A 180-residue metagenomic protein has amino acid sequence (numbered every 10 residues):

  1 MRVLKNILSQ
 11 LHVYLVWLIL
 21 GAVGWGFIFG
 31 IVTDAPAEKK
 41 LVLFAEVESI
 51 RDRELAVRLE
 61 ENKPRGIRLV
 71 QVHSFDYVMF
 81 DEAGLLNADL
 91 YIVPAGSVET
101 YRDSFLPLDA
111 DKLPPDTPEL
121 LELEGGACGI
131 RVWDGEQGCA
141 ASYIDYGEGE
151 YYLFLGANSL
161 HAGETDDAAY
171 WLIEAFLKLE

Functional and structural regions predicted by a protein language model:
M1-A88, I92: Conserved N-terminal structural module of periplasmic/extracytoplasmic solute-binding proteins
D34, A157-G163, L177-K178: Short, surface-exposed patches at the edges or C-terminal ends of soluble domains, predominantly
E38, D103, E148-E150: Sequence-level motif detector for i,i+2 pairs with an aromatic at +2
E48-I50, G96-T100, S159-L160: Solvent-exposed loop/turn segments at secondary-structure junctions within structured extracellular/periplasmic domains
V57, D81, E99, Y170-E174: Solvent-exposed, polar/charged alpha-helical surfaces in well-ordered, non-transmembrane soluble domains, broadly
V78-R131: Extracytoplasmic "Venus flytrap"/periplasmic binding protein-like
L113-H161: A structural signal for short loop-to-beta-strand junctions that line the ligand-binding cleft of periplasmic/secreted
E164-E180: Surface-exposed amphipathic alpha-helical segments
